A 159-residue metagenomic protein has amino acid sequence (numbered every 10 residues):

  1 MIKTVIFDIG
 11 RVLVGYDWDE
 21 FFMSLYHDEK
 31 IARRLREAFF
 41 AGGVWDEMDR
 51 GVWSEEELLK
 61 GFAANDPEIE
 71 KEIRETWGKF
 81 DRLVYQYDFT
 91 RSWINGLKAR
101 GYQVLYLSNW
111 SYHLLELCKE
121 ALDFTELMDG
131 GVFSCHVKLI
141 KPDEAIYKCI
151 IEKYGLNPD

Functional and structural regions predicted by a protein language model:
M1, A99-Y102, Y154-P158: Glycine-rich phosphate-binding loop signature in dinucleotide/nucleotide-binding domains
M1-A41, A64: Active-site neighborhood of HAD-like aspartate-dependent phosphohydrolases
D8-R11, G51, Y106, G131: Generic structural signal for small/hydrophobic residues in well-ordered secondary structure, especially within
V12-L13, W18-E20, W110-L114, V137-K138: Short, solvent-exposed loop/turn segments at secondary-structure junctions
W45-E75: A metal-dependent, Asp-based hydrolase signature
K71-L105, E116, E144: Short, acidic loop-to-helix structural element flanking the phosphoryl-transfer center in phosphate-processing enzymes
H113-D159: Substrate-recognition "cap/lid" segment bordering the active-site pocket of phosphatases
